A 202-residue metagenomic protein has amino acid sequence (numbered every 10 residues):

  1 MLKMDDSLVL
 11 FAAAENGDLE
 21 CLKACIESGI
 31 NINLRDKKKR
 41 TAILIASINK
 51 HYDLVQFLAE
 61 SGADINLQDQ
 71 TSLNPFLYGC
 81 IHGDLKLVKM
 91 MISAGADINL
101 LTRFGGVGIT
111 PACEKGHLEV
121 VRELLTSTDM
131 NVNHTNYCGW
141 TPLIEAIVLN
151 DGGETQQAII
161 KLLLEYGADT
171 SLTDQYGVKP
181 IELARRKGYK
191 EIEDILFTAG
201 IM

Functional and structural regions predicted by a protein language model:
M1-S28, K37-R40, E60, T198 (+1 more regions): Intrinsically disordered, low-complexity regulatory segments in ankyrin-centric signaling systems
M1-V9, V148, T155, I159 (+3 more regions): Ankyrin-repeat-protein effector appendages
A12-G17, I45-H51, Y78-D84, P111-H117 (+2 more regions): Ankyrin repeat A-helix N-terminal signature
A24-N31, Q56-D64, K89-D97, R122-N131 (+2 more regions): Ankyrin repeat domain, specifically the short helix-to-loop turn at the C-terminus of the second helix of each repeat
A59-E114: A generic tandem-repeat structural signature
C113-V121, N131-I147: Conserved long hydrophobic alpha-helices within structured protein cores
